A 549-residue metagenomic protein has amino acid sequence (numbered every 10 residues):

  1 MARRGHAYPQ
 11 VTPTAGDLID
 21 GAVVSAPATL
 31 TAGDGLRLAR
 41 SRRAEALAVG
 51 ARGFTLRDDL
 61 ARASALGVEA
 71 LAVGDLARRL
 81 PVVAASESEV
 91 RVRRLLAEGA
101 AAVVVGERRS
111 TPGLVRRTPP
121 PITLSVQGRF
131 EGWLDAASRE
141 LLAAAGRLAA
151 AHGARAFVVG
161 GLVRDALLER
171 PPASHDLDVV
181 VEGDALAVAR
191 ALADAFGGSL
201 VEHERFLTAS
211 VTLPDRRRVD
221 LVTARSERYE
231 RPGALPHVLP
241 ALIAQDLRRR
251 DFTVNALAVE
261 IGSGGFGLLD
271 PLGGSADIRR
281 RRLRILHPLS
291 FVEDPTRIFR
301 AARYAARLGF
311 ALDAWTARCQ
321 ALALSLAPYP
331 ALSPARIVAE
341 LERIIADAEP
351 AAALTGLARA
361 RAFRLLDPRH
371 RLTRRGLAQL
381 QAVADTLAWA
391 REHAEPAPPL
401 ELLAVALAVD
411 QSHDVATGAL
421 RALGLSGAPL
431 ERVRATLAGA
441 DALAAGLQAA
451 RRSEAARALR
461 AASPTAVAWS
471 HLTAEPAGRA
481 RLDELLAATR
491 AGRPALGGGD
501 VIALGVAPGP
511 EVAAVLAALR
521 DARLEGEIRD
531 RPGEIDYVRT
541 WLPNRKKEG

Functional and structural regions predicted by a protein language model:
A2-E45, D58-L60, S64-G549: Catalytic cores of the polymerase beta-like nucleotidyltransferase superfamily and closely associated nucleotide
V49: SH3/SH3-like beta-barrel superfamily modules
